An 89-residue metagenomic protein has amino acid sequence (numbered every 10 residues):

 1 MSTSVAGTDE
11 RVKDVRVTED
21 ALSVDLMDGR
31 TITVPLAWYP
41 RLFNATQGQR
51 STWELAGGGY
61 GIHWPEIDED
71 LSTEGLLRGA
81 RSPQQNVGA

Functional and structural regions predicted by a protein language model:
M1-A89: Motif-centric detector for short Cys/His coordination patterns
